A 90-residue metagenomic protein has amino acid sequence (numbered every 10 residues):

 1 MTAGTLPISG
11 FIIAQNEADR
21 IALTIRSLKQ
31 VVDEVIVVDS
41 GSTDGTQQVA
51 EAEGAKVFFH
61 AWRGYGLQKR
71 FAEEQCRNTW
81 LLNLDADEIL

Functional and structural regions predicted by a protein language model:
M1-Q30: N-proximal low-complexity "stem/linker" segments adjacent to membrane-targeting elements
A22, D44-E53: Acidic helix N-cap motif at the loop->helix transition within catalytic regions of sugar-transfer enzymes
S27, D39-Q48: A conserved acidic beta->alpha catalytic loop
D33, A55: Receiver (REC) domain switch/active-site residues of two-component response regulators
I36-D39, F58: Conserved beta-strand positions in the Rossmann-like core of class I SAM-dependent methyltransferases
A61-C76: Glycine-rich, basic loop-to-helix element that forms the pyrophosphate-binding segment of sugar-nucleotide handling
L81: Short aromatic/hydrophobic "clamp" motif used to bind/position activated sugar donors
D85-I89: The conserved acidic donor/metal-binding loop of glycosyltransferases
